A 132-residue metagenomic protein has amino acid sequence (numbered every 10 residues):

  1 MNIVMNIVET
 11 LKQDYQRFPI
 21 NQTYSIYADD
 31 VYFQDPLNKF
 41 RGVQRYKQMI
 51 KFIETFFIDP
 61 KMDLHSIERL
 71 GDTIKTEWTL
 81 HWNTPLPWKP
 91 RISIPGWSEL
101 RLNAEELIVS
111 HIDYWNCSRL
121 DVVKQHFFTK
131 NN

Functional and structural regions predicted by a protein language model:
M1-N132: C-terminal and inter-domain tail/linker signature
